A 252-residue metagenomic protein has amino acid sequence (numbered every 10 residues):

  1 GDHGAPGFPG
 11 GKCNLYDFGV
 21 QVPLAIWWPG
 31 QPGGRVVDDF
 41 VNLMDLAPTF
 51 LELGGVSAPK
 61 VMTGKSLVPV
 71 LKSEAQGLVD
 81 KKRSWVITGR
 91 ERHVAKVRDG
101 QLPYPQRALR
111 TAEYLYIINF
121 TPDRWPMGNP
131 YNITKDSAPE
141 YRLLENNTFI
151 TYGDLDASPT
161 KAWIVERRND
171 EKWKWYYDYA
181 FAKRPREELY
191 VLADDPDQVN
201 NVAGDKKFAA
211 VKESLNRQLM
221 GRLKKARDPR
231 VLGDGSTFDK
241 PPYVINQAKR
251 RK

Functional and structural regions predicted by a protein language model:
G1, V86-E91, I117-I118: Short beta-strand segments
G1-G10: Metal-dependent active-site segment of extracytoplasmic phospho-/sulfohydrolases and closely related
G4, P29, L53-A58, L71-A75 (+6 more regions): A generic secondary-structure signal for well-formed alpha-helical elements
G11, Q31-F40, L53-K60, R92-P105 (+2 more regions): Active-site rim elements
G11-V61, K65-S84, R107, I118: Substrate-binding rim/cap in mid-to-C-terminal beta-strand-loop elements of soluble/periplasmic
Y16-D17, V94-G204: C-terminal, low-complexity/hydrophilic appendages and adjacent surface loops of extracellular/periplasmic anionic
K82-T88, T237: WW-domain-binding short linear motifs
V165-E187, L192-K252: Long, internal low-complexity/basic segments
